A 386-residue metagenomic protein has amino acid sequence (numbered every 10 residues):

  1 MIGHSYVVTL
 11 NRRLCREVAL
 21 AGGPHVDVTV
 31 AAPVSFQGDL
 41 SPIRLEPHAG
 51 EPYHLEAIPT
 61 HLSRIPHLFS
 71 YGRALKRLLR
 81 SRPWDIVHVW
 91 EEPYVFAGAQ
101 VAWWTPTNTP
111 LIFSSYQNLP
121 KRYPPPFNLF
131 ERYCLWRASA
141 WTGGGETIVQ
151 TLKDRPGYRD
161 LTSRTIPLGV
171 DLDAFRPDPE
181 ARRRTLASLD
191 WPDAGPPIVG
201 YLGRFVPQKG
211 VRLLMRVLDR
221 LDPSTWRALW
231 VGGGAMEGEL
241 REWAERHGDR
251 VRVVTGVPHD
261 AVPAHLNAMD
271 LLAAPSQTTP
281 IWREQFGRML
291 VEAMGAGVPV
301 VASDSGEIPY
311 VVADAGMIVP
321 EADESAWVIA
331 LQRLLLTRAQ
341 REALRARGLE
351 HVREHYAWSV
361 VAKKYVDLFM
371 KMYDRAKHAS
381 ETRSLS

Functional and structural regions predicted by a protein language model:
V7, E92-F96, W104, T109-P125 (+2 more regions): A short, histidine- and acid-enriched strand-loop-helix "catalytic/donor-clamping" loop that lines the nucleotide-sugar
A32, L135-R184, V254: Donor nucleotide-sugar binding/catalytic pocket of nucleotide-sugar-dependent glycosyltransferases
P93, A274-V291, P309-Y310: Nucleotide-sugar-dependent
A187, R333, Q340-H355, K364-V366 (+1 more regions): A short, well-ordered alpha-helix in the C-terminal region of glycosyltransferases
P192-K209, M215-L218: Conserved donor-binding/catalytic core segment of Leloir-type glycosyltransferases
T225, G238-P263, L271: Nucleotide-activated donor-binding/catalytic signature segment of Leloir-type glycosyltransferases, i.e., the conserved
E292-A302: Short hydrophobic beta-strand element within catalytic cores of glycosyltransferases and related nucleotide-activated
D314-E324, R333-A339: Conserved acidic donor-binding segment of nucleotide-sugar-dependent glycosyltransferases
